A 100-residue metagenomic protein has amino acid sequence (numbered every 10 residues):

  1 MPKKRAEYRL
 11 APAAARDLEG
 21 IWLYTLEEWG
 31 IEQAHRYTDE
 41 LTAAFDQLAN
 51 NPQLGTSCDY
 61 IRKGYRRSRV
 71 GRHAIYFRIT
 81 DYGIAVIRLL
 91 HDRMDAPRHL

Functional and structural regions predicted by a protein language model:
M1-R36: Arg/Lys-rich, positively charged N-terminal/basic patches that mediate binding to nucleic acids
A34, T56-C58, R98: Short, hydrophobic secondary-structure boundary micro-motifs
D46-N50: Short proline/glycine- and basic residue-enriched helix-capping loop/turn segments at helix->loop/beta transitions
Q53-Y82: Basic/aromatic recognition patch in beta-strand/loop cores that engages polyanionic ligands
H73-L100: Enriched for short, Lys/Arg-rich terminal
